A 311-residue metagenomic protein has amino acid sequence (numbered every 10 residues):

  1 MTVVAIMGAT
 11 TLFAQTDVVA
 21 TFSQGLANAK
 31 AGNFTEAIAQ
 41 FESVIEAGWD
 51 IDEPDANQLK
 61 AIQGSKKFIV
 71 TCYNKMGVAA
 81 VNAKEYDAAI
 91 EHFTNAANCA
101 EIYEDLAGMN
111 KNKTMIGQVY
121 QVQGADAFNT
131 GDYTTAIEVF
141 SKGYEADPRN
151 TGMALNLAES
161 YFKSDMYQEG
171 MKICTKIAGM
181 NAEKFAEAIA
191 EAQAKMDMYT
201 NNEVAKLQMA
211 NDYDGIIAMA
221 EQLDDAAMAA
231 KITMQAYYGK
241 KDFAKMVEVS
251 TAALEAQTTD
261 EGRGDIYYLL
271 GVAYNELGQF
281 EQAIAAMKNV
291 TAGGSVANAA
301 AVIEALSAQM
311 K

Functional and structural regions predicted by a protein language model:
L12-V78, N82-A83, E91-T94, K311: N-terminal leader/linker segments that initiate helical-solenoid repeat arrays
K30, K75, N82, V122 (+8 more regions): Register position in tetratricopeptide repeats
V44, A96, G143, I177 (+3 more regions): Canonical positions in the second alpha-helix
W49, E101, P148, A182 (+4 more regions): Short coil turns that delineate tetratricopeptide repeat
P54, S65, C72, D105-L106 (+7 more regions): TPR alpha-solenoid repeat register
Q58-A61, F68, K75, G108 (+7 more regions): Canonical tetratricopeptide repeat
